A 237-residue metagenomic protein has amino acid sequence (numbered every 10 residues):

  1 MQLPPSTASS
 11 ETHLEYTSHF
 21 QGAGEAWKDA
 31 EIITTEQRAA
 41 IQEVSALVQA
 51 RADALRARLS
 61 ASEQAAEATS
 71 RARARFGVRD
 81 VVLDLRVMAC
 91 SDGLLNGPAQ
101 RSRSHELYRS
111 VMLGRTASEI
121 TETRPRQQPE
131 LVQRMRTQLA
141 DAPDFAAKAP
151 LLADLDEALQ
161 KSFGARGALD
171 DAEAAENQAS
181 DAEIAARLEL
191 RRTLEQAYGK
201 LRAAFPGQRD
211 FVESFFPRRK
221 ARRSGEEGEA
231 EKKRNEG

Functional and structural regions predicted by a protein language model:
M1-G237: Basic/polar low-complexity intrinsically disordered segments
